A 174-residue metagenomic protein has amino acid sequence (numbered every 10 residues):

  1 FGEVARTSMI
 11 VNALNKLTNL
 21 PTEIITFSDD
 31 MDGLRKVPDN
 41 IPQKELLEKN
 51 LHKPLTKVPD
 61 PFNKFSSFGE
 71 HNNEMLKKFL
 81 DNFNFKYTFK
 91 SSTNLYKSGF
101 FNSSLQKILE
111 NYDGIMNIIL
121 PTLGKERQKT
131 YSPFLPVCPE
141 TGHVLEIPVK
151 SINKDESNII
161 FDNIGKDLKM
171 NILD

Functional and structural regions predicted by a protein language model:
F1-M116: N-terminal Rossmann-like or analogous alpha/beta NTP/dinucleotide-binding catalytic cores that position adenine
D81, F85-D174: Active-site cores that bind ATP or allylic diphosphates and position pyrophosphate for catalysis
